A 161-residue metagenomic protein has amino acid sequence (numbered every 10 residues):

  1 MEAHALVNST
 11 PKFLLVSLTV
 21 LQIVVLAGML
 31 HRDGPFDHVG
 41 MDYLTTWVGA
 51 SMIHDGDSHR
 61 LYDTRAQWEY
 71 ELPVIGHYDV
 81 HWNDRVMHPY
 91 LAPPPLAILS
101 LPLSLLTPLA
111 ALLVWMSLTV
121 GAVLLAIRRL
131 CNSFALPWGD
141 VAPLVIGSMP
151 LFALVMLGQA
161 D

Functional and structural regions predicted by a protein language model:
M1-H31: Start-transfer (signal-anchor) and selected internal transmembrane alpha helices of multi-pass inner/ER membrane
S9, L61-T64, S148-M149: Polar helix-capping/helix-linker motif
S9-V16, A110-S117, D140: Alpha-helical transmembrane segments of integral membrane proteins
L21-I127, C131: TM-lumen/periplasm interface segments of multi-pass membrane proteins, especially the first transmembrane helix
I23, I146-F152: Aromatic-anchored segments of alpha-helical transmembrane domains
H77, F152-A153: PLP-dependent amino-acid enzyme catalytic core
L124-S148: Transmembrane-helix signature of polytopic, membrane-embedded enzymes that assemble or transfer cell-envelope glycans
M156-D161: Short acidic/glycine- and proline-prone juxtamembrane loop motifs at membrane-interface regions of multi-pass membrane
